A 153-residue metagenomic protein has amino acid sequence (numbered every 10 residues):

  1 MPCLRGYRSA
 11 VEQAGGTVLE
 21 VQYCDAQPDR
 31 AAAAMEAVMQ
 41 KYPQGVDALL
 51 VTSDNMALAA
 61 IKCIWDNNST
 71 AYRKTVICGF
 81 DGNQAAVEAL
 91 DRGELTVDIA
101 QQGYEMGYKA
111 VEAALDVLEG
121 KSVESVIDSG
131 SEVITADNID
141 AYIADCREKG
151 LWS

Functional and structural regions predicted by a protein language model:
M1, P28, D54, Q101-Y104 (+1 more regions): Electropositive phosphate-/nucleotide-binding environments in soluble metabolic enzymes
M1-A10: Extracytoplasmic ligand-binding site segments that recognize negatively charged/polar headgroups
G6-Y7, L19-E20, C24-E88: Hydrophobic alpha-helical
S9-A14, Q102-S153: Hinge/cleft segment of the Venus flytrap/periplasmic-binding protein
A10, A14, K41, C63 (+3 more regions): Change "in soluble alpha/beta enzymes" to "in soluble alpha/beta proteins
V18-V21, I77, D98, V126 (+1 more regions): Conserved beta-strand scaffold positions in the cores of enzyme catalytic domains, especially in NTP/NDP-utilizing
V21, R92-Y104: Short beta-strand elements at the ligand-binding edges of bilobed clamshell
